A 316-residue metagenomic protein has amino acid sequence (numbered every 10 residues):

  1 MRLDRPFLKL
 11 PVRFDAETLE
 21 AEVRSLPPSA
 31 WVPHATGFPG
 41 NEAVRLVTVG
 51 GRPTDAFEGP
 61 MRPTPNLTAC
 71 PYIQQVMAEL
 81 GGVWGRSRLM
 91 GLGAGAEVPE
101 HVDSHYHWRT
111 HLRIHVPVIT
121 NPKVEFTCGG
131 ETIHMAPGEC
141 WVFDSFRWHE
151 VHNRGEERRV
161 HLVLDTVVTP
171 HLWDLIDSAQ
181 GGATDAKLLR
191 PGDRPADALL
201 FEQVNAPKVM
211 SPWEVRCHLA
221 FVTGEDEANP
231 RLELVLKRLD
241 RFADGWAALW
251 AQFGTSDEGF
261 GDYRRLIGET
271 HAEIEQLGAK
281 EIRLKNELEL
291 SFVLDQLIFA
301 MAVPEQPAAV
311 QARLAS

Functional and structural regions predicted by a protein language model:
M1-L80, A186-G192, F260-L314: Non-heme Fe(II)/2-oxoglutarate
L89-H107: Conserved short histidine dyad/triad with adjacent acidic residue
P99-H101, V124-F126, F143-D144, H149-G155: Short beta-strand His + acidic residue motifs that chelate non-heme Fe in jelly-roll/DSBH and cupin folds
H111-P117, E156-D174: A short hydrophobic beta-strand segment most commonly corresponding to one strand of the jelly-roll/cupin
P117-P137: A short beta-strand-loop-beta hairpin characteristic of the jelly-roll/cupin
V163-L236: Charged, amphipathic alpha-helical linkers/stalks
G254-T255: Extended repeat-based interaction scaffolds and adjacent low-complexity, acidic/S/T/P-biased segments that form broad
